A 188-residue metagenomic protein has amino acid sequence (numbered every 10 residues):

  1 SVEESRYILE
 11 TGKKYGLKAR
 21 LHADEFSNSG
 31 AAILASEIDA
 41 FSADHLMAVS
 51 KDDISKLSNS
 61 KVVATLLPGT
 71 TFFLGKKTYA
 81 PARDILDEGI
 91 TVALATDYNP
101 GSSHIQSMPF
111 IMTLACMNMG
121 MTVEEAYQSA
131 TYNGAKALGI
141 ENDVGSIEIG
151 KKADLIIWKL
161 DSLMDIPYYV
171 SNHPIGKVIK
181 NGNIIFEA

Functional and structural regions predicted by a protein language model:
S1, N28, S103, D165 (+1 more regions): Conserved protein kinase catalytic core
S1-S29: Metal-coordinating catalytic core of metallo-dependent amide/deamination hydrolases
T11-G12, A35-S36, E148-I149, Y168-S171: Solvent-exposed alpha-helices and their adjacent loops that cap or buttress functional pockets in soluble metabolic
K18, N28-D143: Active-site-adjacent C-terminal substructures of enzyme catalytic domains
A23-D24, H45-L46, P68-G69, T96 (+3 more regions): Fold-independent oxyanion-binding glycine-rich loops and adjacent beta-strand/coil segments at enzyme active sites
S58-N59, L86-E88, E148-K151, V170-S171: A structural signal for short secondary-structure junctions
L94-T96, A135-K136, E141-P167: Structural signature of the urease/amidohydrolase superfamily beta/alpha-barrel
K152-A188: C-terminal cap of metal-dependent C-N hydrolases
